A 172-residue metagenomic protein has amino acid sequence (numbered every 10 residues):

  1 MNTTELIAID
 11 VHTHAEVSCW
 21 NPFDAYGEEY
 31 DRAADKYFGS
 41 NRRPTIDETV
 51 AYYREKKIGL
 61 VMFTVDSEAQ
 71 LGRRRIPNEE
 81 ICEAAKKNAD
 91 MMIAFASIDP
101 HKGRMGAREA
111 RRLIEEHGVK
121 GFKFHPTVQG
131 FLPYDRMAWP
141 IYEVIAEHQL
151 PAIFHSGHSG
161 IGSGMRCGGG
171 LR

Functional and structural regions predicted by a protein language model:
M1-R172: Helix-coil boundary/capping segments in enzymes
